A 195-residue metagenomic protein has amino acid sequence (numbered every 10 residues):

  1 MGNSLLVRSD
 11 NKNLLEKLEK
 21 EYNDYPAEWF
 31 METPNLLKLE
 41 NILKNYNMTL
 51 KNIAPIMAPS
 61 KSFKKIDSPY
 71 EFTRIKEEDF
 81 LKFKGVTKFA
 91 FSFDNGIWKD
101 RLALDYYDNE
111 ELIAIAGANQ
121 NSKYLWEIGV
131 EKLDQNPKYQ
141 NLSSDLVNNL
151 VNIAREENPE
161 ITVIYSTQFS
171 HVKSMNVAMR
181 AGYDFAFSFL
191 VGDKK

Functional and structural regions predicted by a protein language model:
M1-E78: Acyl-donor-binding surface of acyltransferase catalytic domains
L50-A58, D184-K195: Conserved catalytic-core motifs of GNAT/GCN5-like acyltransferases
E71-R101: Internal catalytic-core helix/loop-beta-alpha segment that presents or stabilizes conserved functional determinants
F93-A103, Y107-D108, L112-W126, V130-D134: A conserved beta-strand-loop-helix scaffold within acyl/acetyltransferase catalytic domains
L112, A154-N158, F185: Long alpha-helical, hydrophobic tracts
Y124, A154-T167: Conserved GNAT acetyl-CoA-binding A-motif
I128, Y139-A154, N176, R180: Conserved acetyl-CoA-binding loop-helix of GNAT-fold acetyltransferases
F169-F187: Conserved active-site alpha-helix within GNAT-family acetyltransferase domains
